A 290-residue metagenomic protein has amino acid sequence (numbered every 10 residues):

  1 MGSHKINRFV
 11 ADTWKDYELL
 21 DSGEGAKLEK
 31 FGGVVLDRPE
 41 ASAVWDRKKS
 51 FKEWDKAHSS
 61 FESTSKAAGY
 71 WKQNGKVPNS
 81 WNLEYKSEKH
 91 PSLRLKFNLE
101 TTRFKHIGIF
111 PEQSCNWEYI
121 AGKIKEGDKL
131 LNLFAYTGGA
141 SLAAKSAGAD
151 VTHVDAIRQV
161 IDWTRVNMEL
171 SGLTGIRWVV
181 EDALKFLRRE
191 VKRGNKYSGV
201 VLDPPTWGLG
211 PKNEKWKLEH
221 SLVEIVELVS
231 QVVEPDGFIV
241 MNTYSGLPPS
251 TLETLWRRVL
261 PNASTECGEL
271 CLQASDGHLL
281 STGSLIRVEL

Functional and structural regions predicted by a protein language model:
K15-E29, L36-P111, E118: Non-catalytic substrate-recognition/targeting regions of SAM-dependent transferases
G127-Y136: Conserved class I S-adenosyl-L-methionine
T137-A149: Conserved SAM-binding loop of SAM-dependent methyltransferases across substrates and taxa, primarily the Class I
D150-D155: Conserved SAM-binding motif I beta-strand of class I
A156-V201: S-adenosyl-L-methionine
R158-V160, V180, Y197-L228: Mobile active-site "lid"/loop adjacent to the S-adenosyl-L-methionine
V233-E234: Helix-to-beta-strand junctions that scaffold the AdoMet/dcAdoMet cofactor pocket in Class I SAM-dependent enzymes
F238-L290: C-terminal catalytic and target-recognition region of SAM-dependent MTase-like enzymes, primarily methyltransferases
